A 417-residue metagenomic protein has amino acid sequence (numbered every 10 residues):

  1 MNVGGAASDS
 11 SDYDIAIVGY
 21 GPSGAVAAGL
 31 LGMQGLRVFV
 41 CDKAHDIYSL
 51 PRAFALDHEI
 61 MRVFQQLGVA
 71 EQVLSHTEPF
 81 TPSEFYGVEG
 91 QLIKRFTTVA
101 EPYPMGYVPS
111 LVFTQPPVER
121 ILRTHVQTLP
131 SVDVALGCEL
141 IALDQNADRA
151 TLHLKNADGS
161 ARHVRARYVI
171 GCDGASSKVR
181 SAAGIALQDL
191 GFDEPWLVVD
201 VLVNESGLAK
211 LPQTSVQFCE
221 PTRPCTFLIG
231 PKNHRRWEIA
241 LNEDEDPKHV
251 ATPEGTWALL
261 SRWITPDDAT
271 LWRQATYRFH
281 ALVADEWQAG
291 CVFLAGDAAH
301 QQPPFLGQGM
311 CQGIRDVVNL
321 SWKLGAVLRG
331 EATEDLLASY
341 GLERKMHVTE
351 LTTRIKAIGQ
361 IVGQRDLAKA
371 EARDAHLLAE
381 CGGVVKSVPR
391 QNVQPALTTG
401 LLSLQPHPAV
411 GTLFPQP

Functional and structural regions predicted by a protein language model:
M1-D14, V18, M33-Q34, K43 (+9 more regions): Helical substrate-recognition/capping region of FAD-dependent monooxygenase/halogenase enzymes
S11-Y13, D158-Y168: Core beta-strand elements of the Rossmann-like FAD/NAD(P) dinucleotide-binding domain in flavoenzyme oxidoreductases
G19-G29, M33, C41, L122 (+3 more regions): Conserved mid-domain beta->alpha element of the FAD-binding
G32-R52: Glycine-rich FAD pyrophosphate-binding loop
R52-A53, D57-H125: Active-site-adjacent segment of FAD-dependent monooxygenases/related oxidoreductases
P79-V88, K94-F96, A147-R149, V164 (+2 more regions): FAD-dinucleotide binding site
T124, R149, Y168, C172-F279: Conserved FAD-binding catalytic core of PHBH/FMO-like flavoproteins
L136-A150: A conserved short coil-to-beta-strand element within the FAD-binding core of flavoproteins
